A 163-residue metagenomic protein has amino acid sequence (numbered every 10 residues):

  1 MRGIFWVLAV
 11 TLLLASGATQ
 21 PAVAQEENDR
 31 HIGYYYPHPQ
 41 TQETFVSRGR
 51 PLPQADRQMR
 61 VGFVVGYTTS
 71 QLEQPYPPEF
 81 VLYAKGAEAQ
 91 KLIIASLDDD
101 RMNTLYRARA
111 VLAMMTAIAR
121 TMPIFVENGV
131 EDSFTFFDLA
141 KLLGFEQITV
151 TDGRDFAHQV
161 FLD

Functional and structural regions predicted by a protein language model:
M1-I4: Positively charged n-region of N-terminal signal peptides that target proteins for export
V7-S16: Bacterial N-terminal signal peptides
A15, A84-G86, L139-K141: Sterically constrained small-residue positions within well-ordered secondary structures of folded domains
A22-Q90, D100-N103: N-proximal, solvent-exposed amphipathic alpha-helical segments enriched in charged/polar residues
Y67-T135: Mature extracytoplasmic domains of secretory-pathway proteins
R120-L162: A short amphipathic beta-strand at an alpha->beta junction
